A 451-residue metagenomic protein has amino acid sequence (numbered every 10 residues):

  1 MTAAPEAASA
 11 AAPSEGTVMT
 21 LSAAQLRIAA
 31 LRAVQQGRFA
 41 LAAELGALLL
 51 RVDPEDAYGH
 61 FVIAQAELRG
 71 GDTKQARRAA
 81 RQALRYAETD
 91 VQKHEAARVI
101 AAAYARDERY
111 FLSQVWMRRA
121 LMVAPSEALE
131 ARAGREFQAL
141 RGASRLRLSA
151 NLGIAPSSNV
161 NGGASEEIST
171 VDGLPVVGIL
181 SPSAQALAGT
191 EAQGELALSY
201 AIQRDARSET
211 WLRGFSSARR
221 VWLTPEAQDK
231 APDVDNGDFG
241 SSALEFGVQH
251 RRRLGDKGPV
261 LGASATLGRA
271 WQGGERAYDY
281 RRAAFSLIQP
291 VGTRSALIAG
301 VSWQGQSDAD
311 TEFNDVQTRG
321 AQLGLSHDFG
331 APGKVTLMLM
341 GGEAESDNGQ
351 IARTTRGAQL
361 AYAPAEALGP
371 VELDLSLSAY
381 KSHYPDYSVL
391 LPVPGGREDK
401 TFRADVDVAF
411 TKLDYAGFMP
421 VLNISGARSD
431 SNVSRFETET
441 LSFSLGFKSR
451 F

Functional and structural regions predicted by a protein language model:
A7-L140: Alpha-helical protein-protein interaction scaffolds
A12-A24, I28-E44, L48-R51, M122 (+2 more regions): Outer-membrane beta-barrel initiation region
G70, D107, L152-S158, I202 (+14 more regions): Transmembrane beta-strands of outer-membrane beta-barrel pores
L148-L152, T210-S216, L261-A265, F285 (+7 more regions): Membrane-embedded beta-strand positions of outer-membrane beta-barrel proteins
A184-T190, V234-S242, G274-R281, T311-R319 (+3 more regions): Replace "Gram-negative outer membrane beta-barrel proteins" with "bacterial and organellar outer membrane beta-barrel
A197-Q203, G247-R253, S286-P290, Q322-G330 (+3 more regions): Transmembrane beta-barrel domains of outer membrane proteins
D205-T210, L254-A263, G292-A299, G330-L337 (+3 more regions): Repeated loop/turn-to-beta-strand initiation elements of outer-membrane beta-barrel proteins
E439-F451: Outer-membrane beta-barrel "beta-signal"
